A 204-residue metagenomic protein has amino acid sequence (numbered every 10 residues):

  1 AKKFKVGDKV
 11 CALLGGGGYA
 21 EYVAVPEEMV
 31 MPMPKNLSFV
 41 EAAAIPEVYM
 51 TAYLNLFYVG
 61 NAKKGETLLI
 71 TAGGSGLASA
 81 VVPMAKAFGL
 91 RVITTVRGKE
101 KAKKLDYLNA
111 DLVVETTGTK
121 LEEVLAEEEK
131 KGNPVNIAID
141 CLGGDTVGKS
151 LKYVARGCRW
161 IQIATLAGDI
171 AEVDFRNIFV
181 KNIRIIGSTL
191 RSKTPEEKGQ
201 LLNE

Functional and structural regions predicted by a protein language model:
K9-A72: NAD(P)H dinucleotide-binding glycine-rich loop of Rossmann-like/cofactor-binding domains, especially the beta1-alpha1
G18-E21, R97-Y107, I170-F175: Short, glycine/polar-rich helix-capping loops at beta-to-alpha or helix-loop-helix junctions that flank or form
Y49-M50, A72-S79, G143-G144: Glycine-rich NAD(P) Rossmann-fold beta1-alpha1 loop
K64-E66, V135, G157: Phosphate-coordination loops involved in phosphoryl transfer and adenosine-cofactor binding
I70, K86-T146, Q200: Adenosine-nucleotide cofactor-binding segment
A78-A87: Surface-exposed amphipathic alpha-helices with a cationic face
F88, D145-E204: Glycine-rich phosphate-binding loop and adjacent beta-alpha segment of Rossmann(oid) nucleotide-cofactor-binding
